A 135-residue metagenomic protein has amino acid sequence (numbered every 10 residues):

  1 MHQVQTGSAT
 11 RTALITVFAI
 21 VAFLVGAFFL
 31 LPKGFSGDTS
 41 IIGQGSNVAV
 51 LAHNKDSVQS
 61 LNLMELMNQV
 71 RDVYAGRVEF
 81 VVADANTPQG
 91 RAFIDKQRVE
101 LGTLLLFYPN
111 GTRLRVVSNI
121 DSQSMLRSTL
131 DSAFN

Functional and structural regions predicted by a protein language model:
M1-A9: N-terminal Lys/Arg-rich, disordered targeting/topogenic segments
R11-L30: Hydrophobic membrane-insertion alpha-helices, especially the h-region of bacterial N-terminal signal peptides
L30-D38: Hydrophobic alpha-helical transmembrane segments in integral membrane proteins
G37-R71: Local sequence-structure signature of Cys/Sec-based thiol-disulfide redox active-site neighborhoods
A52, G76-Q89, I120: Thiol-based oxidoreductase modules, predominantly thioredoxin-like and allied folds used for disulfide exchange
D56-L63, Q97, N119, Q123: Solvent-exposed, acidic/flexible segments
D95-F107, R127: Structural micro-motif
Y108-N135: Non-catalytic, surface beta->alpha helical segment in thiol-disulfide oxidoreductase systems
